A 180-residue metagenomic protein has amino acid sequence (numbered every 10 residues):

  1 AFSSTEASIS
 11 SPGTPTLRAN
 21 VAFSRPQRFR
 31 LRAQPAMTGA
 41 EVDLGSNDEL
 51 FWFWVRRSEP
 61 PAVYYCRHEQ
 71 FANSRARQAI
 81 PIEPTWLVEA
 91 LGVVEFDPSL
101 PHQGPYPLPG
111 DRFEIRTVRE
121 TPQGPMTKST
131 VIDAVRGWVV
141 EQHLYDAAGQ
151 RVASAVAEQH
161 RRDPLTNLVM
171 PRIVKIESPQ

Functional and structural regions predicted by a protein language model:
A1-T16, S24, Q78-P81, P98: N-terminal leader/targeting segments and the immediate start of mature chains
F2-E6, T16-R18, P26, A33 (+3 more regions): Extended beta-sheet lipid-handling architectures
S3, P15, T38, S99 (+2 more regions): Residues that act as N-cap/strand-start positions at coil-to-secondary-structure junctions
A7-P12, A36-G39, E49, F53 (+3 more regions): Hydrophobic lipid-interacting interfaces of membrane-associated proteins
R18-A22, E41-D43, S129-V131, Q159: Short, surface-exposed charged micro-motifs
S24-W86: An acidic-aromatic
P60-C66, F71-L91, E95-Q103, G110-T117 (+2 more regions): A surface/extracellular/periplasmic glyco- and lipid-processing/surface-interacting theme
G104-Q180: Gly/Pro-enriched, hydrophobic low-complexity segments that function as extracytoplasmic propeptides/linkers
